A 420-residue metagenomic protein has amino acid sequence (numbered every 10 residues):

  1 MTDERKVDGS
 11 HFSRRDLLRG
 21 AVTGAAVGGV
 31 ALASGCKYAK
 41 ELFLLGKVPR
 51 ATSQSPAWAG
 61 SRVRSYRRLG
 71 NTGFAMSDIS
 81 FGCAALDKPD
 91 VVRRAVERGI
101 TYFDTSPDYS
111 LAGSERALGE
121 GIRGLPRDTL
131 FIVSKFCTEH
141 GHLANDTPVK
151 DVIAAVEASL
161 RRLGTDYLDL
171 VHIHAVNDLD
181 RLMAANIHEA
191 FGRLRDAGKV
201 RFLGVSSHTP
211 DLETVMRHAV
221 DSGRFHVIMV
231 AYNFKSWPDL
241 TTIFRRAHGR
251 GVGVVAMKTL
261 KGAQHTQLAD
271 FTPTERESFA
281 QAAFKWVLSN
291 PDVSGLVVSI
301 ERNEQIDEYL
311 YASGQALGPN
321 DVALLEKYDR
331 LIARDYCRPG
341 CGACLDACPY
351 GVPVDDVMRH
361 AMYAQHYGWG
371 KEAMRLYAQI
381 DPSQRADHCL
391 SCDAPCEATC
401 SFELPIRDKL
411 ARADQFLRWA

Functional and structural regions predicted by a protein language model:
D3-A25: N-terminal secretory signal peptides and thylakoid transit peptides that target proteins across membranes
G20, G24-A33, K37-K40, T242 (+1 more regions): Structured C-terminal cap/extension of enzyme domains
L32-S77: C-terminal segment of N-terminal export signals and the immediately downstream linker at the start of the mature
L69, F81, F103, L118 (+7 more regions): Conserved, mostly hydrophobic/aromatic
S77-F81, T105, I132-S134, V171 (+4 more regions): Hydrophobic faces of well-ordered beta-strands that scaffold small-molecule active sites in alpha/beta enzyme cores
D90, A144-M257, T274, S289: Glycine/proline-rich, positively charged, aromatic-decorated active-site loop/lid region on the catalytic face
A95-E97, G119-R127, R161-G164, V220-D221 (+1 more regions): Acidic (Asp/Glu)-rich catalytic clusters
T105-G121, D178-L179: Glycine-rich, proline-tolerant flexible connector loops at the mouths of alpha/beta enzymes
